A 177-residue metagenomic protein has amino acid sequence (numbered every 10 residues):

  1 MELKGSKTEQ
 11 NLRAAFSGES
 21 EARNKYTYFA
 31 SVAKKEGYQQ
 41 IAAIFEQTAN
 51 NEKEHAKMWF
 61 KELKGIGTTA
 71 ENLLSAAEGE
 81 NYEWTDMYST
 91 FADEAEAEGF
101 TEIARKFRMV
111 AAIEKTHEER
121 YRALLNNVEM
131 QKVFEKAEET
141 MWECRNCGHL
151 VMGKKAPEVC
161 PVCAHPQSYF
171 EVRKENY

Functional and structural regions predicted by a protein language model:
M1-Y177: Non-heme di-metal
